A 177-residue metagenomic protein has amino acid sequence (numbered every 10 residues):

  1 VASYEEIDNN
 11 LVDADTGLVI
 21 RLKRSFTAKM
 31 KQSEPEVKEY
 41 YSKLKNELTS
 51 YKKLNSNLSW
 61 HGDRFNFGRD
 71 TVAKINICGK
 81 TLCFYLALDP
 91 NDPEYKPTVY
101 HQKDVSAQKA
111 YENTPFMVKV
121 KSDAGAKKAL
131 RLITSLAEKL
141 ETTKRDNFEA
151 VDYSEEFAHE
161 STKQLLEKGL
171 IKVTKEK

Functional and structural regions predicted by a protein language model:
V1-K45, D63: Charge-rich, low-complexity N-terminal segments
S25-F26, D89, K119-K121: Short, solvent-exposed coil/turn linker segments
K43-S50, L132: Amphipathic alpha-helical segments that form well-ordered structural scaffolds and often line/cohere around active
T49-L58: A mid-sequence, solvent-exposed acidic-amphipathic segment
L58-P115: Short, conserved beta-strand/beta-arch hydrophobic-aromatic motifs that form part of recognition grooves or interface
K109-K172: Well-ordered alpha/beta subsegment
E176: Short terminal or interdomain "cap/linker" segment that borders an active site or interface and mediates
